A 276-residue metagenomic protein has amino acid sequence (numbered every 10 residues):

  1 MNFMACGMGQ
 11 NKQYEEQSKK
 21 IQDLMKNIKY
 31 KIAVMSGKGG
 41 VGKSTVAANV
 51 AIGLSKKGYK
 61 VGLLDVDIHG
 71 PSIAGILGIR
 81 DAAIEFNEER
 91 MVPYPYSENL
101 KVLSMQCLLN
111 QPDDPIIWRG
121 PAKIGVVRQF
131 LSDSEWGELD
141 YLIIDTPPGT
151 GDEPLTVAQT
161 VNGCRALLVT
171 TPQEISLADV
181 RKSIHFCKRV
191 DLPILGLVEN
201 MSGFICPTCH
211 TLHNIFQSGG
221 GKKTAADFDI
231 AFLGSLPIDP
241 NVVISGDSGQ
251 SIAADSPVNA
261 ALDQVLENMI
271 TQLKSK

Functional and structural regions predicted by a protein language model:
M1-K19, F186-K276: C-terminal lobe/tail of nucleotide-utilizing enzymes
M1-V41, A82: Extreme N-terminal, non-catalytic leader segments that precede Walker-type/kinase nucleotide-binding cores
I28, G39, D65, I73 (+8 more regions): Residue-level signature of catalytic and energy-coupling elements of molecular machines, predominantly ATP/GTP-dependent
K31-I68, I184: Walker A/P-loop phosphate-binding motif and the immediately C-terminal alpha-helix
K60-G62, V66-N110, I117, I124 (+1 more regions): Phosphate-binding loop that captures ATP/GTP phosphates
L103, V127, T146, Q159 (+3 more regions): Glycine-rich phosphate-binding loops of nucleotide-dependent enzymes
L109-V157: Phosphate-binding/switch loop-helix module in NTP-utilizing enzymes
G137-I144, T150, N162-S183: Conserved Switch II/interswitch segment of TRAFAC-class P-loop GTPases
